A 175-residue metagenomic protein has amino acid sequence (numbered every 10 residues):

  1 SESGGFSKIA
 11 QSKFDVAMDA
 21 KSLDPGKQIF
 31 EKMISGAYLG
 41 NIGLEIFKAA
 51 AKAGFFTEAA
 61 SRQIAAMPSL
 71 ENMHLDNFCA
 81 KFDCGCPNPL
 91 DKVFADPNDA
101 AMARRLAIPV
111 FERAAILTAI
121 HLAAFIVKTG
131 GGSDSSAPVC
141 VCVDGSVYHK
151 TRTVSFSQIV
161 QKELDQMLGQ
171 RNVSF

Functional and structural regions predicted by a protein language model:
S1-G5: Small-residue (GG/TT-enriched) beta-loop-alpha framework at ligand/catalytic clefts
F6-Q11: Extended, low-complexity, charged intrinsically disordered regions
V16-F175: ATP-binding/phosphotransfer module of carbohydrate and carboxylate kinases, centering on a glycine-rich
